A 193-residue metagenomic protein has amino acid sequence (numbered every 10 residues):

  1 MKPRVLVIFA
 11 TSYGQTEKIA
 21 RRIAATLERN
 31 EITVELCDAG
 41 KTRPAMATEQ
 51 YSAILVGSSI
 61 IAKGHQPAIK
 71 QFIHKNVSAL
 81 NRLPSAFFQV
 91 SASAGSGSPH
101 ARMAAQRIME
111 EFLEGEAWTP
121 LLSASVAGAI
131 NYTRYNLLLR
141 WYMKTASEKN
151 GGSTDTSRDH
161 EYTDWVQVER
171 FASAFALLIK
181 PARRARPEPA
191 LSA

Functional and structural regions predicted by a protein language model:
M1-K2, T48, L80: Short, flexible coil/linker segments at domain boundaries that flank nucleotide/cofactor-interacting
K2-R29: N-terminal beta1-alpha1 ligand-phosphate binding loop
P3, F9, M46, E116-A117 (+1 more regions): Hydrophobic alpha-helical segments and their boundary regions
R4-L6, C37-D38, K70: A generic structural signal for ordered secondary structure
A10-G14, T42, S59, K63: Short, surface-exposed acidic/glycine-rich loop or hinge patches that mediate macromolecular interfaces
K18, N30, E35, A53-I54 (+1 more regions): FMN-binding flavodoxin-like domain, especially the glycine-rich phosphate-binding loop
T33-R43: A short glycine-rich beta-strand->turn/loop micro-motif centered on a GG-aromatic cluster
R43-Q50: Short amphipathic alpha-helix with an adjacent loop that forms part of the alpha/beta core around
